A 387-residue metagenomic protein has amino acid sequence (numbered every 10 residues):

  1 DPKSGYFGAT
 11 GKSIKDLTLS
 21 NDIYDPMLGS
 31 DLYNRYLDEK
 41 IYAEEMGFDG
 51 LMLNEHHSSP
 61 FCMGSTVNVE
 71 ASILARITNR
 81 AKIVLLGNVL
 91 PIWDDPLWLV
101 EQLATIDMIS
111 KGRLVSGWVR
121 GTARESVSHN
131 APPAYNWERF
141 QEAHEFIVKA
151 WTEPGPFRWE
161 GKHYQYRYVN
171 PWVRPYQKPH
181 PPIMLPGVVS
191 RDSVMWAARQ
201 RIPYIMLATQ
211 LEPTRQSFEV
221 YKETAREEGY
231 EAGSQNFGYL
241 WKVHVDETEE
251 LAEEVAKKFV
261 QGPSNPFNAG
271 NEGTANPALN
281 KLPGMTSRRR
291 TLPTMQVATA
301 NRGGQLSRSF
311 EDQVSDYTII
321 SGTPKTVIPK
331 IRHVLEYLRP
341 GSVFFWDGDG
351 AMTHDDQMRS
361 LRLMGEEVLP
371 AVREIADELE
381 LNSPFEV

Functional and structural regions predicted by a protein language model:
D1-T78, K82, P179-P181, N382-E386: N-terminal beta1-alpha1-beta2 module of alpha/beta enzyme domains
P2-Y24, A134-W172, E212-P340, R373-V387: An alpha-helical appendage that flanks or caps ligand/catalytic pockets
T18-N34, G87-L97, P179-V189, V243-D246 (+1 more regions): Active-site mouth loops of central-metabolism enzymes
A43, G47, E55, L74 (+9 more regions): Conserved, mostly hydrophobic/aromatic
E44-E45, A71-R80, L103-L114, M195-R199 (+2 more regions): Acidic (Asp/Glu)-rich catalytic clusters
F48-G50, T78-I83, I109-V115, E153-G155 (+4 more regions): Short, well-ordered coil/turn segments that N-cap beta-strands
G50-E70, L90, T209, F345-Q357: Glycine-rich, proline-tolerant flexible connector loops at the mouths of alpha/beta enzymes
V189-P213, S217-F218, K222: A conserved active-site cap/scaffold subdomain adjacent to cofactor or substrate pockets
